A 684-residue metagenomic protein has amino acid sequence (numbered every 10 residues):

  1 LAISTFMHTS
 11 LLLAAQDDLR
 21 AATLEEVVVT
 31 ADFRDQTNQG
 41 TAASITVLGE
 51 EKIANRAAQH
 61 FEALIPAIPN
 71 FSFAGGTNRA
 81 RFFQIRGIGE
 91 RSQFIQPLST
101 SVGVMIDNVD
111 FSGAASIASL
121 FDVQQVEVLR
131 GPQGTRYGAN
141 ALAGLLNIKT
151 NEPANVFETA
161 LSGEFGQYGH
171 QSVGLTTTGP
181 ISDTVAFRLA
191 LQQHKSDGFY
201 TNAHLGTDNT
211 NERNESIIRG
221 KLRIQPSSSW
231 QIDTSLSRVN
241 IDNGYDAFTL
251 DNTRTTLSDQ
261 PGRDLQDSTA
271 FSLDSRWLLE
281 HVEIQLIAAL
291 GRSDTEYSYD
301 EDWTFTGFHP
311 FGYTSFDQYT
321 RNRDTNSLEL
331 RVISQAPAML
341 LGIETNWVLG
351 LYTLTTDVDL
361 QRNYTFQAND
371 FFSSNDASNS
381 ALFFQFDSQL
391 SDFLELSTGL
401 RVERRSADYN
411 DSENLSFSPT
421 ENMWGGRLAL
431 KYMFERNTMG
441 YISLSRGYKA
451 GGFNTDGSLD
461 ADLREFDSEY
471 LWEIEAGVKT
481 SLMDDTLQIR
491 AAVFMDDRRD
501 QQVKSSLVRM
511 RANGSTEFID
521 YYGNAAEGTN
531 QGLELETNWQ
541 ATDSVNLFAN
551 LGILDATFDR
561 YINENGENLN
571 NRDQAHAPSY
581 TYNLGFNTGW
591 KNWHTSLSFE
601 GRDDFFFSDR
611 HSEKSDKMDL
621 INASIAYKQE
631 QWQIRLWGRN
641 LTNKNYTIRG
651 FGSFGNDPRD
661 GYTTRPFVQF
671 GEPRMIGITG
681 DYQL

Functional and structural regions predicted by a protein language model:
L1-A58, E62-I68, T178, S228-I232 (+6 more regions): N-terminal Sec signal peptide and the immediately downstream disordered periplasmic leader that contains the TonB box
E26, F61-E62, F83-Q84, M105 (+4 more regions): N-terminal periplasmic accessory domains that precede and gate Gram-negative outer-membrane beta-barrel machines
Q93-I95, S101-P132: Short acidic/polar hinge/loop motifs at secondary-structure boundaries that mediate gating or recognition
E158-A160, F165-S196, Y200, H204-N243 (+13 more regions): Transmembrane beta-barrel wall of Gram-negative outer-membrane proteins
R223-S227, S237, V332, E344-N346 (+8 more regions): Structural signature of Gram-negative outer-membrane beta-barrels, strongest in the C-terminal barrel of TonB-dependent
D274-D302, M433-S445, D467-L533, N538-Q540 (+2 more regions): Membrane-embedded beta-barrel scaffold of Gram-negative outer-membrane proteins
I333-S334, L341, V348-G350, L396 (+3 more regions): Gram-negative outer-membrane beta-barrel transporters
G601-F606, A626-L684: C-terminal beta-signal and adjacent terminal beta-strands/loops of Gram-negative outer-membrane beta-barrel proteins
